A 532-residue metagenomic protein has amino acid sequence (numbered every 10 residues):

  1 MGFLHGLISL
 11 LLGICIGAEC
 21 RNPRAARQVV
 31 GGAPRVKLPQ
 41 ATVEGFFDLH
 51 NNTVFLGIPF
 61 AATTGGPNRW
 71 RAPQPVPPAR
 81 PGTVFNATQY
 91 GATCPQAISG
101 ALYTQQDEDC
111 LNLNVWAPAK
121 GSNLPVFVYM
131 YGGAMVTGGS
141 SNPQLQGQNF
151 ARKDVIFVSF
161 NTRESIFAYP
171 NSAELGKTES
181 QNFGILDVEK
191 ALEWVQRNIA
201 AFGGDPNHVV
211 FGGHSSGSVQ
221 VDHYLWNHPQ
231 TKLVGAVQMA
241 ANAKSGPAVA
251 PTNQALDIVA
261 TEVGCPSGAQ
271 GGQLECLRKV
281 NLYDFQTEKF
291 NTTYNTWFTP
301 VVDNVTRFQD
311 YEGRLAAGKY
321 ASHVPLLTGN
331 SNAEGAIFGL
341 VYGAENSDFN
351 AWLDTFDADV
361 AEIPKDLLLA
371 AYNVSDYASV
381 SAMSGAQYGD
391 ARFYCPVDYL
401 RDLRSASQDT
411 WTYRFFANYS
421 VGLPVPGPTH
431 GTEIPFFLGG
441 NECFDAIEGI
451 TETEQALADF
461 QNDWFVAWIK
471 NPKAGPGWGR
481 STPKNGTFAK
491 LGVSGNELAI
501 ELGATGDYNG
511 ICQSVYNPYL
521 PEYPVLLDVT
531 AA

Functional and structural regions predicted by a protein language model:
M1-A26, A532: Fungal secretory targeting signals
C20-F183, E448-Q461, I469-P476, G510 (+2 more regions): Non-catalytic accessory segments of hydrolases
S99-A101, R197, A201, H208 (+2 more regions): Substrate-access "cap/lid" subdomains that shape and gate the entrance to catalytic or ligand-binding pockets
C110, E179-A200, Q254-I258: Alpha/beta-hydrolase active-site loop
G121-V126, K153-I156, D205-V209, Q230-G235 (+2 more regions): Loop/turn elements at helix/coil->beta-strand transitions in domains of secreted/extracellular proteins
G213-G217: Gly/Ala-rich beta-loop-alpha elbow adjacent to hydrolase catalytic centers
S218-Q230: Short glycine-enriched nucleophile-adjacent loop and the immediately C-terminal alpha-helix near the catalytic center
Y394-A532: Mobile gating loops/cap/lid regions near enzyme active sites that modulate substrate access
